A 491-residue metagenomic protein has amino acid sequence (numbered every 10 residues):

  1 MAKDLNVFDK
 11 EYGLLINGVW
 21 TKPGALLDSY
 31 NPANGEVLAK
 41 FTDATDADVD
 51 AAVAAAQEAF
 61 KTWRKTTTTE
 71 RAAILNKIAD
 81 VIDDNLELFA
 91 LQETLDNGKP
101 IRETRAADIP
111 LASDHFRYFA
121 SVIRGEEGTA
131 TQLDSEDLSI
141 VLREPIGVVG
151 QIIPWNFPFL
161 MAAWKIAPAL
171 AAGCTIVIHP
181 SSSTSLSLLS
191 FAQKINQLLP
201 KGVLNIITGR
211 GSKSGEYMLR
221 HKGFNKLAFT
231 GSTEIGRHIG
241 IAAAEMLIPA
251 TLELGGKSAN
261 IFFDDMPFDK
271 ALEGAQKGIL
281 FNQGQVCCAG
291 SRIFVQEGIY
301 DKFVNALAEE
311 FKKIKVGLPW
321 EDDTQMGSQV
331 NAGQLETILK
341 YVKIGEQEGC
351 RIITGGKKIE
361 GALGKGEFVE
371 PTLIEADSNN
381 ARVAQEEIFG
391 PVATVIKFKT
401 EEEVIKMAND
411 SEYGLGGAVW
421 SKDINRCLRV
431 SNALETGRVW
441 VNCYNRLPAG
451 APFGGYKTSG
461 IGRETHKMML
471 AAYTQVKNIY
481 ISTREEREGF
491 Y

Functional and structural regions predicted by a protein language model:
M1-P32: Hydrophobic face of amphipathic alpha-helices that form TPR/SEL1-like repeat modules and related alpha-solenoid
D9, E234-S378, V441, E488-F490: ALDH superfamily catalytic-core signature
P32-N97, G298, E310: N-terminal alpha-helical segment of soluble enzymes
N34-K40, I261, K315, Q347 (+1 more regions): Conserved C-terminal structural/oligomerization subdomain of aldehyde/semialdehyde dehydrogenase
G35, R71, E93, F116 (+9 more regions): Residue-level signal for inorganic ion chemistry
V37-A44, E58-K65, Q151, N260-F263 (+5 more regions): Short, well-ordered beta-strand elements within core beta-sheets of diverse protein domains
A54, A73-E87, I101-E126: Long amphipathic alpha-helix in the N-terminal Rossmann-like dinucleotide-binding domain of NAD(P)-dependent
G128-K270, F398: Rossmann-like NAD(P) dinucleotide-binding subdomain of oxidoreductase/dehydrogenase enzymes
